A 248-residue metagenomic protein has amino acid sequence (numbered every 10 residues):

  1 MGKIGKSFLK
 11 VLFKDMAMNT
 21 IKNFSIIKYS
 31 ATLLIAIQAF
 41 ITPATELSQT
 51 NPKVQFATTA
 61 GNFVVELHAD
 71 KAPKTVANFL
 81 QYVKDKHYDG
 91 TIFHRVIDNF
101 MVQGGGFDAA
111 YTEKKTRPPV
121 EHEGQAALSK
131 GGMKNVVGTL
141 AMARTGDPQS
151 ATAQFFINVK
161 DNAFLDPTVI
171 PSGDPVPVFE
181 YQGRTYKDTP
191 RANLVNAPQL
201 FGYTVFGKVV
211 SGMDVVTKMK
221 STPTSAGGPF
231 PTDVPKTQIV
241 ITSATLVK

Functional and structural regions predicted by a protein language model:
M1-S25: N-terminal secretory signal peptides that target proteins for export/translocation
F8-V11, T32-L33, E46: Acidic/proline-rich low-complexity IDRs
N19, F24, A39-K248: Cyclophilin-like peptidyl-prolyl cis-trans isomerases
Y29-A39: Bacterial N-terminal signal peptides
